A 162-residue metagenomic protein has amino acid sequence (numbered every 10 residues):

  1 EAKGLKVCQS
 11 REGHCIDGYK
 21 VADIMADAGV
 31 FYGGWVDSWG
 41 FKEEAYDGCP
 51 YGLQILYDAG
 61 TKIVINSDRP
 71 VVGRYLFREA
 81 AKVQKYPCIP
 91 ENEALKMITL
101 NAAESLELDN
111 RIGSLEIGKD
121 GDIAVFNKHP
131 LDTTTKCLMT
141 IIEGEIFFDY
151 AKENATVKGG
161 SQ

Functional and structural regions predicted by a protein language model:
E1-K20: Beta-propeller domains
A2-L5, D23-F126, T135, I146: His/Asp/Glu-enriched, well-ordered alpha-helical/loop segment that forms or immediately abuts the divalent-metal
I63, T133, N154-T156: Single-residue recognition of alpha-helix boundary sites
P130: Small/polar (Gly/Ser/Thr/Ala-rich) solvent-exposed segments that form structured loops/beta-strands/short helices used
M139-Q162: Extracellular/periplasmic ectodomains of large secreted or surface enzymes and adhesion receptors
